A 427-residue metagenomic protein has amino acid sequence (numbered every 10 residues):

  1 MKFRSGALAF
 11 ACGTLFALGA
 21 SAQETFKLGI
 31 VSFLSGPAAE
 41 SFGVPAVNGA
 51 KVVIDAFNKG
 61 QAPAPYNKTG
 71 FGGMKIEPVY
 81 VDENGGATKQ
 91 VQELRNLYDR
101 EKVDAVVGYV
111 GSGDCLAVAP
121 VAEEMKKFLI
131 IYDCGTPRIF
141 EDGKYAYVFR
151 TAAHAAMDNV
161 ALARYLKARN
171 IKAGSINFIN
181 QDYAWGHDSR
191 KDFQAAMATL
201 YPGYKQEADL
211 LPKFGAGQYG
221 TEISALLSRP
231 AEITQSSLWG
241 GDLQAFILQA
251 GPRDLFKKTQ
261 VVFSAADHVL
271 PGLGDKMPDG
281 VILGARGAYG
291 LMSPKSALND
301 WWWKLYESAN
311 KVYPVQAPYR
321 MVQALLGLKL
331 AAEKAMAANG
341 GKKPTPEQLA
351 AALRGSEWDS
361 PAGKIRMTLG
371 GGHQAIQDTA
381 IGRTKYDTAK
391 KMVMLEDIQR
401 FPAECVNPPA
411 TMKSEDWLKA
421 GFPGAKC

Functional and structural regions predicted by a protein language model:
A7-A17: Bacterial N-terminal signal peptides
F26, E357-C427: Solvent-exposed, acidic/polar segments of extracytosolic/periplasmic ligand-binding ectodomains
G29-V53, V81-A87, V110-G111, I179-D188 (+2 more regions): Extracytoplasmic "Venus flytrap"
V47-P78, A198-K205: Signal peptide-proximal N-terminal region of secreted/periplasmic/extracellular or secretory-lumen proteins
N48, T88, V103-L210, K258-G284: Extracytoplasmic ligand/sensor domains, especially the bilobed periplasmic-binding protein
V79-D104, R164, A168, Q218-P230: Short, well-structured alpha-helical segments in soluble
A250-Q323, E333-N339, M394-A425: Extracellular/periplasmic periplasmic-binding protein-like sensory domains
E333-A351: Short, charged, surface-exposed loops that flank catalytic or proteolytic processing sites
